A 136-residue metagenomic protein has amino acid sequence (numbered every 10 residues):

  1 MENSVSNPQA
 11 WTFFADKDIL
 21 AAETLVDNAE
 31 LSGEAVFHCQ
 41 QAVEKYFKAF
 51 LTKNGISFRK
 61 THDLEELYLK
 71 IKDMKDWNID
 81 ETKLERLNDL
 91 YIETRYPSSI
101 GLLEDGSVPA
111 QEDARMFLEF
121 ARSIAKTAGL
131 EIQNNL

Functional and structural regions predicted by a protein language model:
M1-L136: Terminal alpha-helical segments
